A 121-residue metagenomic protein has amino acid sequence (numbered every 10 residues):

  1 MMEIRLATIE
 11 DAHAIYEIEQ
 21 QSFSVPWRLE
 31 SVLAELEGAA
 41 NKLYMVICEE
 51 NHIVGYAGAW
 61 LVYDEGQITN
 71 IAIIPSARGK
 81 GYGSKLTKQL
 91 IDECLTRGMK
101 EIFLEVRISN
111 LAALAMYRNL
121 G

Functional and structural regions predicted by a protein language model:
M2-I4: Extreme N-terminal starter segment of soluble prokaryotic enzymes
L6-S76, T87-E93, R97: Acetyl-CoA-dependent GNAT
A14, A115-M116: Well-formed, non-transmembrane alpha-helical positions, independent of function
I74-K80, I108-N110: Active-site acidic-Proline motif in GNAT/NAT acetyltransferases
T87, N110-A113: Short glycine/proline-centered loop/turn elements that form peptide/ligand docking sites
C94-E105, M116: Conserved GNAT acetyl-CoA-binding A-motif
R118-G121: Conserved acetyl-CoA-binding loop of GNAT-fold acetyltransferases
